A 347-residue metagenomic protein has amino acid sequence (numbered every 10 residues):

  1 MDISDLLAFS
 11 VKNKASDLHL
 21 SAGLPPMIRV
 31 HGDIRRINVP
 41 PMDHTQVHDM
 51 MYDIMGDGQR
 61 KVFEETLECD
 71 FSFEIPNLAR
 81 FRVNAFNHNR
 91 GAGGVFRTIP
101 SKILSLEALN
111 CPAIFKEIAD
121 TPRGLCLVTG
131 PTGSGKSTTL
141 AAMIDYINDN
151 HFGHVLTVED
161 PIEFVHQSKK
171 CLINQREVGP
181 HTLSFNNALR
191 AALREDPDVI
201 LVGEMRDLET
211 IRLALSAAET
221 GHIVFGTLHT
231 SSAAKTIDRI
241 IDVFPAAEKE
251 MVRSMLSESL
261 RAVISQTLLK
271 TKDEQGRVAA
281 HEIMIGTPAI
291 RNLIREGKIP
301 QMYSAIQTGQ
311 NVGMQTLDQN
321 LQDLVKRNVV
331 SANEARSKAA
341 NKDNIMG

Functional and structural regions predicted by a protein language model:
M1-G347: Short, flexible helix-loop junctions that flank or precede catalytic/ligand sites
